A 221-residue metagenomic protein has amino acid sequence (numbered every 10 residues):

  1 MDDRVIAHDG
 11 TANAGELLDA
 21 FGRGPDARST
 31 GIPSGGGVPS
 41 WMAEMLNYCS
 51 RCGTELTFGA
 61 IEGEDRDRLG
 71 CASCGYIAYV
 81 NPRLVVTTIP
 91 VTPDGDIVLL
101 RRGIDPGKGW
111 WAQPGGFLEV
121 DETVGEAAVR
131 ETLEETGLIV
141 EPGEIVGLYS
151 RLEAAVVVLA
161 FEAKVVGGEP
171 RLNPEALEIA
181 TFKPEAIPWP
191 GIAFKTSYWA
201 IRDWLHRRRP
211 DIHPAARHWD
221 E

Functional and structural regions predicted by a protein language model:
D3, D9-L17, A27: Alpha-helix boundary/capping motif
S40-T88: Acidic, metal-coordinating catalytic segment for phosphate/diphosphate chemistry, firing primarily on the Nudix
Y48, R68, I89, L99 (+2 more regions): Conserved hydrophobic/aromatic beta-strand scaffold that supports enzyme active sites
R66, N81-V85, T92, P106-K108 (+2 more regions): Short connector loops at helix/strand junctions that flank enzyme active sites, especially segments positioning acidic
V91-E134: Conserved Nudix-box catalytic region and its N-terminal flanking loop in Nudix hydrolases and closely related
L118-E221: Unchanged
